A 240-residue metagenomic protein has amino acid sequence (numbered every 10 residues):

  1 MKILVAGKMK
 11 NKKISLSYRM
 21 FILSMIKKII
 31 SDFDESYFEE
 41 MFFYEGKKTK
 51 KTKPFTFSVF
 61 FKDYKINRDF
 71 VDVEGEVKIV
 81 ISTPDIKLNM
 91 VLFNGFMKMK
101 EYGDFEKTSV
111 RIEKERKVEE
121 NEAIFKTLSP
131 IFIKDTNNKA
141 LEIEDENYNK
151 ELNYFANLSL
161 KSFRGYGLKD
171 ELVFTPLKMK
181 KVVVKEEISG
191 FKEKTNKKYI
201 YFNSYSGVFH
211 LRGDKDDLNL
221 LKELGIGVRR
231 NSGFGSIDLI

Functional and structural regions predicted by a protein language model:
M1-I240: RNA-interacting cores
